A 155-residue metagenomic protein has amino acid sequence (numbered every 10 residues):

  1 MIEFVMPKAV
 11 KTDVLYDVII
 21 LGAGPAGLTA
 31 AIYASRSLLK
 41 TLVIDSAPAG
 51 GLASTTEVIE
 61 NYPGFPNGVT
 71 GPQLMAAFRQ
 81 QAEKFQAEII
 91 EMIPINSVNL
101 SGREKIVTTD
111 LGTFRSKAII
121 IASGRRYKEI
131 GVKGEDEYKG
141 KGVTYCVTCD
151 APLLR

Functional and structural regions predicted by a protein language model:
M1-L21, R36-S37, L42, I89-R155: FAD-binding core/adjacent interface of flavoenzyme oxidoreductases
K8-K11, Y16-F85: Beta1-alpha1 glycine-rich phosphate/pyrophosphate-binding loop at the start of Rossmann-like nucleotide-binding domains
